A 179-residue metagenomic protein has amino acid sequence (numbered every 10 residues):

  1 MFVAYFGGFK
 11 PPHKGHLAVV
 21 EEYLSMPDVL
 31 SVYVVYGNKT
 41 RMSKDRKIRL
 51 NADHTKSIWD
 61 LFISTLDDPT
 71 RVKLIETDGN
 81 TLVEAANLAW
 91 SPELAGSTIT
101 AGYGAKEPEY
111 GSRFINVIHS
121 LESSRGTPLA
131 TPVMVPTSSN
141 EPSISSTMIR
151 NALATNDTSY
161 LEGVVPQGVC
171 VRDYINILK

Functional and structural regions predicted by a protein language model:
M1-K179: Nucleotidyltransferase catalytic core that binds NTPs
